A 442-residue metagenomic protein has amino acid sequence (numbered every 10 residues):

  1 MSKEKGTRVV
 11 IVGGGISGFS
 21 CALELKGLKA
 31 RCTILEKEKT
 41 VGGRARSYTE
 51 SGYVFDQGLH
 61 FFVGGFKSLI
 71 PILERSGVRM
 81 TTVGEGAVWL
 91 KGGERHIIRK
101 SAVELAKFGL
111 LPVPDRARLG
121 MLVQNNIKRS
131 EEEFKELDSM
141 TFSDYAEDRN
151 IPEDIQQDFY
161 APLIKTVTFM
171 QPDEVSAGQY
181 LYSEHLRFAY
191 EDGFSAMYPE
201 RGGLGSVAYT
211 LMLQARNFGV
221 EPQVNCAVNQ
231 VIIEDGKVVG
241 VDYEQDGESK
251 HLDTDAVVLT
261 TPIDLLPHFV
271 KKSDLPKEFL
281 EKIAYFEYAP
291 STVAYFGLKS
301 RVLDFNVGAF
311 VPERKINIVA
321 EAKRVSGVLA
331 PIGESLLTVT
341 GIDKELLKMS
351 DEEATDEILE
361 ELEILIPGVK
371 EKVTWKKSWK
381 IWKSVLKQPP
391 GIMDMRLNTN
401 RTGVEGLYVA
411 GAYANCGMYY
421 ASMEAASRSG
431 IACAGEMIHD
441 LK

Functional and structural regions predicted by a protein language model:
T7-I34: N-terminal Rossmann-like FAD-binding beta1-loop-alpha1 element of flavoenzymes
S17, T40, D264: Conserved Rossmann-like nucleotide-cofactor binding loop
K26-E50: Glycine-rich FAD pyrophosphate-binding loop
R46-G64, M121-E133: Glycine-rich active-site loop/strand segments that organize a redox cofactor
I70, E74, R79-E174, G193: Mobile amphipathic helical/loop "lid" adjacent to a hydrophobic cofactor/ligand pocket
H185-E248: Helical element adjacent to the flavin cofactor pocket in flavoenzyme catalytic cores
A227-L337, I342-K348, L365: Mid-domain catalytic core of redox enzymes that form a hydrophobic substrate pocket/lid adjacent to a catalytic redox
E321-K442: Conserved flavin/dinucleotide-binding core of flavoenzymes
